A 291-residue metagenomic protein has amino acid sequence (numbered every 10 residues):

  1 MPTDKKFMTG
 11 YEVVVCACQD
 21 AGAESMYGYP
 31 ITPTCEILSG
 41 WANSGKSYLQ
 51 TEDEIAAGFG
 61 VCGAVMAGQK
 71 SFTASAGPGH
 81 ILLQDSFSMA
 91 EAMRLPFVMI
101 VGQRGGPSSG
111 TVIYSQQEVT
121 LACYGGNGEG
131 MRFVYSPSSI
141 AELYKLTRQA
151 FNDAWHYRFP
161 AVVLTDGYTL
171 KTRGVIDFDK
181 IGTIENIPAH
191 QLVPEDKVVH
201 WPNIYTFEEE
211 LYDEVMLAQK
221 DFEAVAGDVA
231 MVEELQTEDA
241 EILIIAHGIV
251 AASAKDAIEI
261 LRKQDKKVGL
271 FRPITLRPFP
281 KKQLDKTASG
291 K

Functional and structural regions predicted by a protein language model:
M1-G125, G130-M131, S139: Thiamine diphosphate
F7-V14, Q219-I242, K255, E259: Glycine-/acidic-rich phosphate or pyrophosphate-binding loops and their flanking alpha/beta elements
A42-S44, S88-E91, Q116, R148-D153 (+3 more regions): Short, solvent-exposed amphipathic alpha-helical segments in soluble enzyme and RNA/protein-processing domains
G45-K46, R158-E234: Conformationally flexible catalytic loops at phosphate/diphosphate-handling active centers
L83, T172-G174, S253-K255: Short helix/loop capping segments that flank catalytic or ligand/cofactor-binding pockets
R104-G106, T165-T172, G248-V250: Glycine-rich beta-alpha junction loops
I113-G167: Conserved thiamine diphosphate
M231, T237-K266, F271, R277-L284: Redox- and metal-dependent alpha/beta enzyme cores, enriched for Fe-S-associated oxidoreductases and cofactor-handling
